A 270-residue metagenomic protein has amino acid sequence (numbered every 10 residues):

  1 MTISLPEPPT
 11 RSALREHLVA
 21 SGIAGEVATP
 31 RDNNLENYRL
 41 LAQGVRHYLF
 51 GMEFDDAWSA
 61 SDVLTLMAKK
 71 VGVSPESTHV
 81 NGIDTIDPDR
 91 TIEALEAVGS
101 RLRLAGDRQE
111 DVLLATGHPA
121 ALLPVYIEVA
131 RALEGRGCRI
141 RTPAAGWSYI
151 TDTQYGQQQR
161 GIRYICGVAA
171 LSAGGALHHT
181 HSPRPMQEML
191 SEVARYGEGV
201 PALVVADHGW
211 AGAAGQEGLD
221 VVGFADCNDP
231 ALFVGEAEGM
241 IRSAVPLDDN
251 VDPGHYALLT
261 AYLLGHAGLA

Functional and structural regions predicted by a protein language model:
T2-D111, T116, A121-E128: Electropositive, gly/pro-rich neighborhoods at or near active sites that engage anionic ligands
V112, I140, A202, V221-V222: Hydrophobic anchor at the start of a short beta-strand that flanks the dinucleotide cofactor-binding loop
L114-H118, V205-H208, F224: Short His-Asn-centered micro-motif
P119, A145-G146, D226-C227: Short, ordered loop/turn segments at secondary-structure junctions
L122-E128, T153, G212-E217, L232-G235: A short acidic (Asp/Glu
V125-P185: Long, charge-dense
Q159-L219, N228: Catalytic core segments in nucleotide and nucleic-acid processing enzymes
G199, E217, V222-A270: C-terminal functional extensions of proteins
